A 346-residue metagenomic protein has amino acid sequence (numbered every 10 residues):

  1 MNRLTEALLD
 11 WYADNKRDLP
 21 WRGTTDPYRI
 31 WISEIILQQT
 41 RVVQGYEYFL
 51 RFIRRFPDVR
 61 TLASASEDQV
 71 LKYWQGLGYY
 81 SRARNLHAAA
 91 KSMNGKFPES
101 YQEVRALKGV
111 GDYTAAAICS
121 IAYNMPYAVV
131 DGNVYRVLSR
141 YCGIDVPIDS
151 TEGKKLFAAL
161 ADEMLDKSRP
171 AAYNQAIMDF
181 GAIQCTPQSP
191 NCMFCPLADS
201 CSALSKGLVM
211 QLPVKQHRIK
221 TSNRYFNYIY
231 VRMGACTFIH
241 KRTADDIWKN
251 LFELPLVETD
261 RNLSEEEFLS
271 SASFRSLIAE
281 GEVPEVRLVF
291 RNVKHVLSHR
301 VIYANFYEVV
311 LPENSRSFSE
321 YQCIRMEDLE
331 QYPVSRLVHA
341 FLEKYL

Functional and structural regions predicted by a protein language model:
M1-R17, G23, A182-L346: Intrinsically disordered, low-complexity, charged terminal extensions of DNA damage-control enzymes
N2, A7, W11-M193, L197-M210 (+2 more regions): Catalytic cores of DNA base-excision repair glycosylases
